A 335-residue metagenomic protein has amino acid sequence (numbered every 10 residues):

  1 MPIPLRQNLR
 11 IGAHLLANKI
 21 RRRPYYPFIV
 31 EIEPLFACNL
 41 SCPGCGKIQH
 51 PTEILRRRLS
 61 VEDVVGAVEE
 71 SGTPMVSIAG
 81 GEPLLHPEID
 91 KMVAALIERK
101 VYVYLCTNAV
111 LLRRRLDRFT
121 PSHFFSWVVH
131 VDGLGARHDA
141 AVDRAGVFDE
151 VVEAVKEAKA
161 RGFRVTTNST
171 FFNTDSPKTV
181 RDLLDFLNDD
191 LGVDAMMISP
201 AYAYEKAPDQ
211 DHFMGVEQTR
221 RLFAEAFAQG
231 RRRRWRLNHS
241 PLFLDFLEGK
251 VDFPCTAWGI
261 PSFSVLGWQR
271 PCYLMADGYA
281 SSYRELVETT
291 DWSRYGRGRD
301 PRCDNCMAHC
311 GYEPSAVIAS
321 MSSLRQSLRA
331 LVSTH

Functional and structural regions predicted by a protein language model:
P2-R118, S122-H123, H335: Conserved alpha-helical substructure of the radical SAM core
Q7-P27, S240-F243, L274-D291: Short, charged low-complexity linear segments at domain edges
Y26, W268-H335: Flexible mid-to-C-terminal extensions adjoining Fe-S/redox cofactors in radical SAM and related proteins
P34, A109-V110, V131-G135, L324: Short, acidic/turn-prone active-site loops that include or flank metal/cofactor- and phosphate-binding residues
A37, S41, P254, R302: The −1 position to Zn-ligating cysteines in a subset of zinc-ribbon hairpins
L59-V61, R99-Y102, H123-D132, A136-L266 (+3 more regions): Radical SAM enzyme [4Fe-4S]-AdoMet core and its adjacent flexible, acidic and glycine-rich loops/tails across
L85-H86, L112, N173-P177, Y279: Alpha-helix N-cap/loop-to-helix initiation residues
